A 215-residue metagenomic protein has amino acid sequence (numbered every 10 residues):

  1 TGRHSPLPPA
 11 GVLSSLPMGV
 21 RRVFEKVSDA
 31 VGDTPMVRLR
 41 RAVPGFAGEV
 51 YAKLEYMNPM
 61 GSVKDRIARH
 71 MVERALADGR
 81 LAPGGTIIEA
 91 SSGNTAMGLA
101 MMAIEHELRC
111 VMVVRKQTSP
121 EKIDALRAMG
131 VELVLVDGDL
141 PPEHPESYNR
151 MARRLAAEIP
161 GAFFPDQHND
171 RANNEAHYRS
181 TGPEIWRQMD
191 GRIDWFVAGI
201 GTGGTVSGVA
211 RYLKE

Functional and structural regions predicted by a protein language model:
G2-E215: PLP-dependent amino-acid enzyme catalytic core
